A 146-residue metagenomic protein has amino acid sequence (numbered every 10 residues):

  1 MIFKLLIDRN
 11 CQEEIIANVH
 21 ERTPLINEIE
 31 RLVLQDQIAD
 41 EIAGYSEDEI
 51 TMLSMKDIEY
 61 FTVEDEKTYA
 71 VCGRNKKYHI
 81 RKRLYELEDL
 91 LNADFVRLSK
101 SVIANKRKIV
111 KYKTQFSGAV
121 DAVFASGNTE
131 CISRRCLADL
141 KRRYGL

Functional and structural regions predicted by a protein language model:
M1-E28: N-terminal regulatory/sensing modules of transcriptional regulators
E21, L84, C136: A broadly conserved detector of short glycine/acidic/proline-rich loop/turn motifs that flank catalytic sites and bind
N27-A125, T129: Conserved binding/recognition cores within well-folded domains
R135, D139-L146: Charged phosphate-binding loop/patch that engages nucleotide di/tri-phosphates or the phosphate backbone of nucleic
